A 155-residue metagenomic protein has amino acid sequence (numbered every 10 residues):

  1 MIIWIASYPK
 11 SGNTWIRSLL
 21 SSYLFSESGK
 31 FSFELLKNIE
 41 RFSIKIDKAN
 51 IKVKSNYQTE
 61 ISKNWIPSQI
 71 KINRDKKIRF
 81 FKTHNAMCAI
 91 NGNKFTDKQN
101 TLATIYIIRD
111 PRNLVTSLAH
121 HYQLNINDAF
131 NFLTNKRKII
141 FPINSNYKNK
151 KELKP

Functional and structural regions predicted by a protein language model:
M1-P155: PAPS-dependent sulfotransferase catalytic domain
